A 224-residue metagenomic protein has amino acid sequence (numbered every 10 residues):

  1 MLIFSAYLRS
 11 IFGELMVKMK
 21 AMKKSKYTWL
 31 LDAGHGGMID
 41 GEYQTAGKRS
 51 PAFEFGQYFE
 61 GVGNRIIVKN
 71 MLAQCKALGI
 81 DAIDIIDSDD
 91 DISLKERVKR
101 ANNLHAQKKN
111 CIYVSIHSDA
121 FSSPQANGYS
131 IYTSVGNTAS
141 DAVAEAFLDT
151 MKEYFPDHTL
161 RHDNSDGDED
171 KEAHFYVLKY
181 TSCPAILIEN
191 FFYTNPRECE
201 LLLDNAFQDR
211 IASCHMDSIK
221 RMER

Functional and structural regions predicted by a protein language model:
V17-V98: Active-site histidine-acidic residue metal-binding/catalytic motifs, centered on HxH/HExxH-like signatures
S25-Y27, A77-I83, Q107-I112, Y154-D157 (+1 more regions): Loop/turn elements at helix/coil->beta-strand transitions in domains of secreted/extracellular proteins
Y27-L30, L104, Y113-D119, N164-R224: Active-site-adjacent mobile loop/cap segments within catalytic or ligand-binding domains
H35-M38, D87-I92, S118-S123, G136-A139 (+3 more regions): Solvent-exposed loop/turn segments at secondary-structure junctions within structured extracellular/periplasmic domains
I39-F59, D119-Y154: A short, glycine/acidic-enriched catalytic loop
Y58-I66, D91-K95, N137-A142, L202-R210: Soluble non-cytosolic domains of exported or imported proteins
R65-V68, L72, K95-V98, G128 (+4 more regions): Extracytoplasmic/secreted envelope proteins and their assembly/folding machinery, especially bacterial periplasmic
V98-K108: Short, well-structured alpha-helical segments in soluble
